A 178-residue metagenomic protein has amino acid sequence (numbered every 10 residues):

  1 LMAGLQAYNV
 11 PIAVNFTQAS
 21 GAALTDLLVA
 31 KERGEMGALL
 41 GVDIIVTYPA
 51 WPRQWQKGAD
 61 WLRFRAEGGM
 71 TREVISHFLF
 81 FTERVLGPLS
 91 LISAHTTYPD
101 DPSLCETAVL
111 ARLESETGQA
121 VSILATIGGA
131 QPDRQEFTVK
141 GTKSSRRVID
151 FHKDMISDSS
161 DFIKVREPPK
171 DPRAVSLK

Functional and structural regions predicted by a protein language model:
L1-P11: Rossmann-fold NAD(P)-binding glycine/threonine-rich loop
M2-A3, L28, L79, E136: Short amphipathic alpha-helical segments and helix-helix/interface helices
G4-Q6, V29-R33, G58-W61, L110-A111 (+2 more regions): Short, hinge-like loop/turn segments at secondary-structure boundaries
P11-A13, A19-H95, P99-P102: Predominantly a Rossmann-like dinucleotide-binding segment in NAD(P)-dependent oxidoreductases
F16-A19, I127-G129: Structured beta->alpha junctions
E73-V74, L79-M155, S159: Contiguous beta-strand/loop segments that form the cofactor/metal-binding neighborhood of enzyme cores
D161-I163: Classical N-terminal targeting signals for secretion and organelle import
R166-K178: C-terminal helical cap and adjacent loop that interface with cofactors, partners, or active-site loops
